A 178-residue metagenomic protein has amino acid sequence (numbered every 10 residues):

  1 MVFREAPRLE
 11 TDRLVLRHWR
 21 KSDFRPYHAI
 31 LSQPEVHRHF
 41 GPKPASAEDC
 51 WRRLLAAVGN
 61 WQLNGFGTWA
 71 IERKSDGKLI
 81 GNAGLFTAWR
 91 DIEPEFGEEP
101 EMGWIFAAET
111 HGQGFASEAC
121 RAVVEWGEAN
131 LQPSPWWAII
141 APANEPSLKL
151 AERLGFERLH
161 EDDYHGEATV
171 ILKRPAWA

Functional and structural regions predicted by a protein language model:
M1-H39, T68-A178: Acyl-donor (CoA/ACP) binding surface of acyl/acetyltransferases
P42: Active-site beta->alpha N-cap acidic-glycine motif
V58-A70: A short helix-loop-beta-strand connector motif used in the catalytic cores of GNAT acetyltransferases and, in some
